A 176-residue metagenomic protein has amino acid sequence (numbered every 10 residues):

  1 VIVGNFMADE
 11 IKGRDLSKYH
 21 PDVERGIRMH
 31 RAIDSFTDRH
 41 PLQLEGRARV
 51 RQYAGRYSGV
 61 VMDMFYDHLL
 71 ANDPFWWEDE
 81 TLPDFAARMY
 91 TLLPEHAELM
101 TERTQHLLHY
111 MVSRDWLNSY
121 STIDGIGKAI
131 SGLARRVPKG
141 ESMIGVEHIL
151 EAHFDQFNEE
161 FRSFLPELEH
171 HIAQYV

Functional and structural regions predicted by a protein language model:
V1-R28, A32-V176: N-terminal leader/auxiliary helical segments
